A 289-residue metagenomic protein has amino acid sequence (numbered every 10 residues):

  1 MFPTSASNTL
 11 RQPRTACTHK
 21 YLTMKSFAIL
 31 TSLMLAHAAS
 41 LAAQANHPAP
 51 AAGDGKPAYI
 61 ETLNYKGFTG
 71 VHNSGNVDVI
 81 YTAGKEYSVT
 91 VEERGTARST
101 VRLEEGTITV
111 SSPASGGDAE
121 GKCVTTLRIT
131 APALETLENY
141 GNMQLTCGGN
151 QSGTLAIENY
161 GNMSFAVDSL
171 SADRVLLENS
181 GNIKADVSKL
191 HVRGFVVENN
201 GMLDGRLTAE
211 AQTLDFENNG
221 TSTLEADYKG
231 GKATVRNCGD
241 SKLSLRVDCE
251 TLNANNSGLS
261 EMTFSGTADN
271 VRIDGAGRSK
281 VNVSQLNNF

Functional and structural regions predicted by a protein language model:
M1-F289: Intrinsically disordered, low-complexity terminal regions
